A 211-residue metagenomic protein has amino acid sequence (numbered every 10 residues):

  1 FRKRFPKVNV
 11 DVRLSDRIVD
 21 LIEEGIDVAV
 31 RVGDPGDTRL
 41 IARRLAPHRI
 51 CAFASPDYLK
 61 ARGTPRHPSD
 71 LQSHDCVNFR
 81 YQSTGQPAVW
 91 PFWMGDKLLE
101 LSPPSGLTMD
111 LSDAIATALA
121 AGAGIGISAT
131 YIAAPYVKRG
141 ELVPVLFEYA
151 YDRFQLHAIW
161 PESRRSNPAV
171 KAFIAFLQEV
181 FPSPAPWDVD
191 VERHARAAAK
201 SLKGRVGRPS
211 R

Functional and structural regions predicted by a protein language model:
F1-R2, D70, A88-S102: Ligand-binding cleft/hinge of the Venus flytrap
F1-T38, D190-A195: Central regulatory/effector-binding core of bacterial HTH transcription factors
D16, V32-P35, A54-P56, S128-Y131: Beta->alpha turn/N-cap motifs
D27-A29, C51, C76, G126: Short, well-ordered beta-strand core segments
R39-V77, G95: Flexible hinge/capping segments at coil-to-helix
D75-G95: Secondary-structure junction motif
L99-P144, Y151, S166, I174 (+1 more regions): Hydrophobic hinge/microswitch elements
T130-R139, Y149-R211: C-terminal effector-binding regulatory domain of bacterial HTH transcription factors
